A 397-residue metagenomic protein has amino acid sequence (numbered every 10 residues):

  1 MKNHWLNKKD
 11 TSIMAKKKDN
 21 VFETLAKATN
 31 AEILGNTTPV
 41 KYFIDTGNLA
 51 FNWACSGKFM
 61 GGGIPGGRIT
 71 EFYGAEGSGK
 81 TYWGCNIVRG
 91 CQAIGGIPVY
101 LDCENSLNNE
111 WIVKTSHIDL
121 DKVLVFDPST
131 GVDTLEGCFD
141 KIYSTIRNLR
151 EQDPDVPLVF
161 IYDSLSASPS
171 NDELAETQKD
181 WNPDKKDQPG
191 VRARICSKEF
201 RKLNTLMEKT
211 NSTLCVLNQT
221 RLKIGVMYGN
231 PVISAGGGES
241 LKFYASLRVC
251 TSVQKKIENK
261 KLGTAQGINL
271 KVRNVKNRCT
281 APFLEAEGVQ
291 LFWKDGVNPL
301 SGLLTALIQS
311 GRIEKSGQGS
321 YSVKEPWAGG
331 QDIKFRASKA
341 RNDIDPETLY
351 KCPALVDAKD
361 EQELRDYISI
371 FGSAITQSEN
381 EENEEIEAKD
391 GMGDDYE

Functional and structural regions predicted by a protein language model:
K2-N36, I44, T70, K256-E397: C-terminal regions of RecA-like/P-loop NTPase motor modules
I13-K122, C138-S144: The Walker A/P-loop phosphate-binding site
A28, A54-K58, A75, G90-I94 (+13 more regions): Conserved, well-folded catalytic cores of nucleic-acid-processing and energy-transducing macromolecular machines
P39, N86, I94-R194, K198: Conserved inter-motif catalytic segment of the P-loop NTP-binding fold
G67, D155-V156, F243: Structured loop/turn residues at beta-strand edges in well-structured enzyme cores
P98-Y100, V123-F126, C215, V249-T251 (+1 more regions): Short hydrophobic alpha-helical runs that function as membrane-insertion/retention elements
E110-W111, V226-M227, P326: Short Asp/Glu-rich motifs
K185-S310: Phosphate-binding/switch region of NTP-binding enzymes
